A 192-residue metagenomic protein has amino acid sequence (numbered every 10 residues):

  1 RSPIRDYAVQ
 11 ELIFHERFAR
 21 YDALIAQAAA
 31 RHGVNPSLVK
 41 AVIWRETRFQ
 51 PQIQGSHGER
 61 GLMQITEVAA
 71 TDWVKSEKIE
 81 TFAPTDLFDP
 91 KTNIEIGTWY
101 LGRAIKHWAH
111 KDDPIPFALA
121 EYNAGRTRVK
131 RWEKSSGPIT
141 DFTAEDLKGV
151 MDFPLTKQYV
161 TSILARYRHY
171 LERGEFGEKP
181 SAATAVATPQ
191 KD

Functional and structural regions predicted by a protein language model:
R1-A23, R31-H32, T161, A165-D192: N-terminal secretory targeting signals
S2-P51, V74, K91, A109: Export/targeting segments at the very N-terminus of extracytoplasmic proteins
A19, A23-Q27, P36, K40 (+6 more regions): Solvent-exposed, polar/charged alpha-helical surfaces in well-ordered, non-transmembrane soluble domains, broadly
S37-A41, I53, F82-T85, H107-A120 (+1 more regions): Surface-exposed patches in mature extracellular/periplasmic domains of secreted proteins
W44-L62, A69, G125: Cell-wall polysaccharide-cleaving catalytic domain and substrate-binding groove, primarily in peptidoglycan/chitin
H57-E80, T92-L101, P138-F142: Substrate-binding/active-site groove segments that recognize and process beta-1,4-linked N-acetyl-hexosamine
T85-K91: A structural signal for short, hydrophobic/glycine-enriched beta-strand patches
P116-F176: Catalytic and substrate-binding regions of cell-wall glycan-acting enzymes that process beta-1,4-linked
